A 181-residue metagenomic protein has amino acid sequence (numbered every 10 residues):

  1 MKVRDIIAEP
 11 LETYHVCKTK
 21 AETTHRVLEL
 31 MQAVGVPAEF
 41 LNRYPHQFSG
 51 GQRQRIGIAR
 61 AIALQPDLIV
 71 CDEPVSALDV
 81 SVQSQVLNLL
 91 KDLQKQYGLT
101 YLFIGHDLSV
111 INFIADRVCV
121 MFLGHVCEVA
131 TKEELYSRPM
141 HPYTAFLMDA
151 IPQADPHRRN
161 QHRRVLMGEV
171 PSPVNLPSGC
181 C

Functional and structural regions predicted by a protein language model:
I7, I58, V82, V86: Hydrophobic anchor residue at the start of the ABC signature
L11, A21-E39, M148-D149: Conserved ABC ATPase "signature" region
Y44-F48, Q52: Conserved ABC ATPase signature
A63-D67: A short, proline-enriched helix->beta-strand linker immediately N-terminal to the Walker B motif in ABC-type P-loop
I111-F113: A short, surface-exposed alpha-helical micro-motif characterized by mixed small hydrophobic and charged/polar residues
K132-C181: Charged, flexible cofactor/metal-binding loops and thiol motifs
